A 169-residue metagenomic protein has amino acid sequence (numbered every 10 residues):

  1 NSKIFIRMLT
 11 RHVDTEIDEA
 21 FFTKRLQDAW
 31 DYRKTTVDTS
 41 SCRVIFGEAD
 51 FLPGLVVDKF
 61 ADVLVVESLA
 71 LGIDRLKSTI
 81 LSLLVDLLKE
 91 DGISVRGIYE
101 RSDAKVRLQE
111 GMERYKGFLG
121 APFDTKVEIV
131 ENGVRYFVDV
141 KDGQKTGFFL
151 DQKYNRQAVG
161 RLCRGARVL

Functional and structural regions predicted by a protein language model:
N1-A61: Non-catalytic accessory regions of SAM-dependent methyltransferases
T15-D18, D74-S78: Short, conserved charged micro-motifs
E48-D58, L76-F148: Non-catalytic substrate-recognition/targeting regions of SAM-dependent transferases
A61-D74: A short interface-forming secondary-structure element
D62, Y136, N155: Conserved hydrophobic/aromatic pocket- or pore-lining residues that grip, position, or stack substrates in active sites
L150-Y154: A glycine-rich, Thr/Ser-enriched phosphate-binding loop motif common to dinucleotide/cofactor-binding enzymes
G165-L169: Conserved class I S-adenosyl-L-methionine
